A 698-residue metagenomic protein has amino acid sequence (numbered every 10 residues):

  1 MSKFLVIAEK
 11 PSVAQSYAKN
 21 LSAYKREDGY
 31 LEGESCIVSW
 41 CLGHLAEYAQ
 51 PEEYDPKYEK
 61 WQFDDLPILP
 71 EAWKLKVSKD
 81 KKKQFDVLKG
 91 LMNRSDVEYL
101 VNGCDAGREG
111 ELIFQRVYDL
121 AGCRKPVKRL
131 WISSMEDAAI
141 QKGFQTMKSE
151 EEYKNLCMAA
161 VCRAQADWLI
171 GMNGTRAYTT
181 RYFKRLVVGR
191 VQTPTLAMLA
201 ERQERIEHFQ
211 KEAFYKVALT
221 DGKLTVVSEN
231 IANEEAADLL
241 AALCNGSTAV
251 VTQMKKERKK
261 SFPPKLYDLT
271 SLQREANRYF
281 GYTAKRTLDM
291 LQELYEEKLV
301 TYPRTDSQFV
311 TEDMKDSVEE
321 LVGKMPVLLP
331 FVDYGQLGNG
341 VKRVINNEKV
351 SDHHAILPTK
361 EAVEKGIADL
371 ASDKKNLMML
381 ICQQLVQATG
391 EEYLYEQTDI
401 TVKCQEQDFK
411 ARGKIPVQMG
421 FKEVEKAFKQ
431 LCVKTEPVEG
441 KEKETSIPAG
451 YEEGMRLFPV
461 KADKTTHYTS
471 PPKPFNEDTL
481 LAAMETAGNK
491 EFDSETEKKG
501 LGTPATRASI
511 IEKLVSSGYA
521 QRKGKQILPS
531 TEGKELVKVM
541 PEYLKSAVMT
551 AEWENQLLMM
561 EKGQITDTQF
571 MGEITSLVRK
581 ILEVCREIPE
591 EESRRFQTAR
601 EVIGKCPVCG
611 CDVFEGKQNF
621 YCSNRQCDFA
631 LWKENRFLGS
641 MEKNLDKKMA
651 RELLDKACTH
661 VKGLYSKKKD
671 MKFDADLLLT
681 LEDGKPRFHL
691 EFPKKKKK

Functional and structural regions predicted by a protein language model:
M1-A164, W168, K429, K434-E436 (+1 more regions): Intrinsically disordered, low-complexity regulatory segments
S2-K3, V101-A106, F183-R185, K256-K265 (+3 more regions): Conserved short loop/turn motifs at secondary-structure junctions
S2-L5, K81, M92, L120 (+5 more regions): Basic, low-complexity terminal or inter-domain segments flanking catalytic cores
P11-A18, S35-V38, L42, S78-K89 (+19 more regions): Amphipathic alpha-helical transducer elements in NTP-driven molecular machines
W73-K76, C104, R124-K128, S149-L156 (+6 more regions): Short, polar/flexible loop-turn hinges at active-site or ligand-entry regions and domain interfaces
R94, D137-D221, K256-E257: C-terminal or mid-to-C-terminal helical accessory/interaction module adjacent to the motor/catalytic core
E234-Y267, Q273: Metal- or metallocofactor-binding catalytic centers and their adjacent structured scaffolds across diverse enzyme
